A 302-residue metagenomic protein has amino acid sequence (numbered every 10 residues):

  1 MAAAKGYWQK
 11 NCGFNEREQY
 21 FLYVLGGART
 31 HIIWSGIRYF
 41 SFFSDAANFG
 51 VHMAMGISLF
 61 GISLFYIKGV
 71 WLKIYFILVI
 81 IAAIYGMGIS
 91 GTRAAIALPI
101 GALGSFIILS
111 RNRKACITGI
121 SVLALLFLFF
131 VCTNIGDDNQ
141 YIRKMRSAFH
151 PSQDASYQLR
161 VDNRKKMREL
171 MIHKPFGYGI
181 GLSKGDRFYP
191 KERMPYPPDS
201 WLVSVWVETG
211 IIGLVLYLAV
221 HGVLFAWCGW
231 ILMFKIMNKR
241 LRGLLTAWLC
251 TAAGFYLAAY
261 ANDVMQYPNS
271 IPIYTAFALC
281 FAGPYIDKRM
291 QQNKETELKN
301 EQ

Functional and structural regions predicted by a protein language model:
M1-Y23, G27-S35, S41-L109, G229-W230: Alpha-helical transmembrane segments of multi-pass inner-membrane proteins
A4, K10-G13, M87-S90, I107-P151 (+1 more regions): A membrane-periplasm/extracellular boundary helix in multi-pass inner-membrane enzymes that assemble envelope glycans
R29, I33-I37, G136-Y141, R146-T209: Long extracytoplasmic/lumenal interhelical loops at the membrane interface of multi-pass membrane proteins
F40-A47, A83-I84, L182, R193-G229 (+1 more regions): A conserved mid-to-late transmembrane alpha helix and its immediate loop/hinge that forms the functional core
L64, V70-K73, G101-I108, I211-Y256: Hydrophobic transmembrane alpha-helices and their immediate junctions
L64-L72, L109-A115, M233-K235, A282-Q302: Membrane-interface junctions at the ends of membrane-embedded or membrane-associated helices
I77-L78, I96-I100, I117-I120, L245-L249: Hydrophobic alpha-helical transmembrane segments
A247-Q302: Transmembrane alpha-helices of multi-pass inner-membrane enzymes
